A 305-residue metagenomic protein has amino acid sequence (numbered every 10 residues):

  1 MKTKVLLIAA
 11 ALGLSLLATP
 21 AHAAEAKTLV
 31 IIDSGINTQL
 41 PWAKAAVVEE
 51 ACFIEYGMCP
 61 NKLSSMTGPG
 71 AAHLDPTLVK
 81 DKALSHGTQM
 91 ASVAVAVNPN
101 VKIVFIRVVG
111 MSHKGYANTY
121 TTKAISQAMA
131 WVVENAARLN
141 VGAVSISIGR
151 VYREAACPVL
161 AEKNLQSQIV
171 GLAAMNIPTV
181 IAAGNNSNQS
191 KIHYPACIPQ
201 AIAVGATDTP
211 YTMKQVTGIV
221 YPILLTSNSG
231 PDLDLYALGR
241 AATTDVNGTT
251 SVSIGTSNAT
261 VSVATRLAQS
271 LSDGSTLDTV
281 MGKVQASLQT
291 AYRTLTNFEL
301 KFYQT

Functional and structural regions predicted by a protein language model:
M1-I8: Bacterial N-terminal signal peptides that target proteins for export
V5, L139-I148, K163, M175 (+1 more regions): C-terminal subdomain of the subtilisin-like protease fold in secreted/lumenal serine endopeptidases
A9-S15: Bacterial N-terminal signal peptides
L17-A23: Sec/Tat signal peptide C-region and signal peptidase I cleavage site
A24-K102, G110-S112, Q127, W131-G142 (+2 more regions): Active-site core segment of subtilase-fold serine proteases
K27, D33, H193-S272: Extracellular S/T/G-rich loop segment that most often corresponds to the catalytic His/Ser-adjacent loop
G35-T38, V109-H113, I148-R153, N185-Q189 (+3 more regions): Solvent-exposed loop/turn segments at secondary-structure junctions within structured extracellular/periplasmic domains
S92-A96, A117-I146, P158-V180, Q189-G205 (+2 more regions): Mature extracellular/periplasmic domains of secretome proteins
